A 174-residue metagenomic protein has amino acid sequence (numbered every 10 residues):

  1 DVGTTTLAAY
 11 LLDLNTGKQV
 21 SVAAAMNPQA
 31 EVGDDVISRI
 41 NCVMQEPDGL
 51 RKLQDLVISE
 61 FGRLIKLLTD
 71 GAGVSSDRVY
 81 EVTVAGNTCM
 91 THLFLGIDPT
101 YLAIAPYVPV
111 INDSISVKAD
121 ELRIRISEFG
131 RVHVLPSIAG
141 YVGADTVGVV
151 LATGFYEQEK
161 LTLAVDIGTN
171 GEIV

Functional and structural regions predicted by a protein language model:
D1, Y10, L163-V165: Replace "in large, NTP-powered and nucleic-acid-processing enzymes" with "in large, NTP-powered factors and other
T4, T16, L53-V82, N87-L163: Nucleotide/phosphate-binding catalytic cleft detector across ATP-hydrolyzing and phosphate-transferring enzymes
L7-L12, G17, G171-V174: Short beta-strand scaffold segments in enzyme catalytic cores
L11-R51: Short glycine-rich, Thr/Ser-proximal phosphate-binding strand/loop in the N-terminal lobe of ATP-dependent enzymes
V20, L93-L95, I173: Generic domain-boundary/flexible-linker signal
